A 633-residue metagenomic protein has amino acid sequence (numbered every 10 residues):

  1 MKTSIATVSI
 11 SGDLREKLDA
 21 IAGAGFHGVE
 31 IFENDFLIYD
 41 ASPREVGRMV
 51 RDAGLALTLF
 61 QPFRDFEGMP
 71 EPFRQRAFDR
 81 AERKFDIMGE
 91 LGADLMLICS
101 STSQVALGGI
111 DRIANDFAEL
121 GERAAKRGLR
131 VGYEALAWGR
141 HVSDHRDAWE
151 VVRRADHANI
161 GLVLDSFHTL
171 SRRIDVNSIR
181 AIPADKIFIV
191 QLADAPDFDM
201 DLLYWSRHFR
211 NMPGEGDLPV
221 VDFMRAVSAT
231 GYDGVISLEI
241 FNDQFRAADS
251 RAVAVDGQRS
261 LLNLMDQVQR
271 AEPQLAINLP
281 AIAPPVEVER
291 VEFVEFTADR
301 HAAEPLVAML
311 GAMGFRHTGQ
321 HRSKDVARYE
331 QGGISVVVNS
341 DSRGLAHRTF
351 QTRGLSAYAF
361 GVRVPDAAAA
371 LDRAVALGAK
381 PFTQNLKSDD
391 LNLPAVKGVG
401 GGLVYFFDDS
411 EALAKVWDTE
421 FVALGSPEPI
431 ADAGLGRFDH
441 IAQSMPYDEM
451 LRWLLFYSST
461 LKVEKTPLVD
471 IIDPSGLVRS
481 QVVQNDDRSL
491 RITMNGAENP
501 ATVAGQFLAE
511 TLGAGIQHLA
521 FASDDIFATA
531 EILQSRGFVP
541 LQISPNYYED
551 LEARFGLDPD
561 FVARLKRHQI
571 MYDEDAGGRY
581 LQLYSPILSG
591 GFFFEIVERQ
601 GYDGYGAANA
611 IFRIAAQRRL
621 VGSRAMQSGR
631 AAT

Functional and structural regions predicted by a protein language model:
M1-A93, A118, I187, V255-P285: N-terminal pre-domain/capping segments
T3-T7, V29-I31, L57-P62, M96-I98 (+4 more regions): Hydrophobic faces of well-ordered beta-strands that scaffold small-molecule active sites in alpha/beta enzyme cores
V8-R15, F32-P43, D65-Q75, S103-D111 (+4 more regions): Acidic-and-aromatic substrate-binding clefts and catalytic sites of carbohydrate-active enzymes
L14, G23, R270, L275-G319 (+3 more regions): Glyoxalase I/VOC metalloenzyme domain signal
D19, G47-R48, D79-A81, V105-A106 (+7 more regions): Extended, hydrophobic interaction surfaces within ordered domains
F26, M88-A93, I187, Y232-D233 (+3 more regions): A structural motif
G28-V29, E119-D217: Acidic/histidine-rich catalytic cores of soluble enzymes
E67-G161, S171, A252, D256 (+2 more regions): Active-site acidic/histidine proton-transfer and metal-coordination neighborhood in alpha/beta enzyme cores
